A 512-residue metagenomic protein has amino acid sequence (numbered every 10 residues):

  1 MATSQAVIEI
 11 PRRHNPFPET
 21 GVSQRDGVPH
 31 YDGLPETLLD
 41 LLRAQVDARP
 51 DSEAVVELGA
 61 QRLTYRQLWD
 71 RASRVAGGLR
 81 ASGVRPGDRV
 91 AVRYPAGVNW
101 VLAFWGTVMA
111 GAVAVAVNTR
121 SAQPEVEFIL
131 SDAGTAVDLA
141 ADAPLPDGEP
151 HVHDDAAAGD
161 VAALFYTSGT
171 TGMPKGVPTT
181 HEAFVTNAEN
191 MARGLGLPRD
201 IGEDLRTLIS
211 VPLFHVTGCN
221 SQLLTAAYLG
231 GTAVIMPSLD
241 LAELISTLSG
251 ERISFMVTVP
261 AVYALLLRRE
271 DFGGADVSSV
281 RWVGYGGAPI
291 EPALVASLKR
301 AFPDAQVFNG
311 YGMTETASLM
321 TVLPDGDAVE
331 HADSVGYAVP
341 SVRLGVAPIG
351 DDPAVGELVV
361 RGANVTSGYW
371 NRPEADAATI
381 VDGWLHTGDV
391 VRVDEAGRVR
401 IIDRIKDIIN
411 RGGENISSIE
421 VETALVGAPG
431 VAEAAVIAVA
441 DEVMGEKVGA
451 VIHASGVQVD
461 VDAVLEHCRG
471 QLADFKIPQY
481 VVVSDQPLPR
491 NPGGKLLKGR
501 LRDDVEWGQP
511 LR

Functional and structural regions predicted by a protein language model:
N15-S23, L41-T64: AMP-dependent adenylate-forming
G27-E36, D142-V161: Flexible, low-complexity linker/hinge segments
L34, D51-G97, V101, A122-E127: Conserved AMP-binding/adenylate-forming core of the ANL superfamily
L79-V84, V152-G159, F165-I209, L229-G231: Conserved adenylate-forming
V185-R206, F214-S254, R269: Conserved AMP-binding/adenylation subdomain of ANL enzymes
I253-V257, R269-E330, R343: Gly/Ser/Thr-rich phosphate-binding loop
Y337-S341, I349-T379, E414-I416: Conserved ATP/PPi-binding loop(s) of AMP-dependent carboxylate-activating enzymes
G356, G362, S367-G368, V390-K476 (+2 more regions): AMP-binding/adenylate-forming catalytic core of the ANL superfamily
